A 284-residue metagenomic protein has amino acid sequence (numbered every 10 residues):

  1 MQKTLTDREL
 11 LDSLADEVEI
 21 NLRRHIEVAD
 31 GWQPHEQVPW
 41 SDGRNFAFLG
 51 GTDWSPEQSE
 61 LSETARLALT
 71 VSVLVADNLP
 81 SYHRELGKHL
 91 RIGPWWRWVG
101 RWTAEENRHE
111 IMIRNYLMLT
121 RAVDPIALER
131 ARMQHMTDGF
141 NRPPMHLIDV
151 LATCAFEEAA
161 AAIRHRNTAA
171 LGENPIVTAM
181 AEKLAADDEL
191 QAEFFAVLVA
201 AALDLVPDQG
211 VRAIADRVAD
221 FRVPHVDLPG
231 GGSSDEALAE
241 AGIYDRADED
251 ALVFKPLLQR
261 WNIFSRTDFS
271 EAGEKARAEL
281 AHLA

Functional and structural regions predicted by a protein language model:
M1-A284: Non-heme di-metal
